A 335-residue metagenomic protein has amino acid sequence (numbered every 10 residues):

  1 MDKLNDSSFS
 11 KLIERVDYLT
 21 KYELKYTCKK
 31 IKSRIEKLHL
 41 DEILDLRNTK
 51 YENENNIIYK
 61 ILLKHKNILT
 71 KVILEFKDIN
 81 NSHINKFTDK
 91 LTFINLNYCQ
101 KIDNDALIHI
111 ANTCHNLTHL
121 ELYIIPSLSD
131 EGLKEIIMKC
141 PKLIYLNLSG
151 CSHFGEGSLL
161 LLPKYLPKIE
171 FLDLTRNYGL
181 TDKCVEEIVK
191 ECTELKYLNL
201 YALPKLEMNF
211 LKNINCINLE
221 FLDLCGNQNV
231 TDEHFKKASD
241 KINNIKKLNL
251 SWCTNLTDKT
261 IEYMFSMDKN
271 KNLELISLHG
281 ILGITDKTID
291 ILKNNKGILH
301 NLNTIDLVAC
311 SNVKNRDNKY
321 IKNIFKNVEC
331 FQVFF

Functional and structural regions predicted by a protein language model:
M1-A111, N116-H119, S129, L133-I137 (+7 more regions): N-terminal adaptor-interaction module of cullin-RING ubiquitin ligase components
E14, S266, N294: Phosphate-coordinating loops and pocket residues in cytosolic domains that bind phosphorylated ligands
K29, N67, D89, Q100 (+17 more regions): Inter-repeat linker/turn residues at the boundaries of leucine-rich repeats
L44, V72-L74, T92-N97, L117-Y123 (+8 more regions): Conserved hydrophobic beta-strand positions in leucine-rich repeat
K50-I58, F76-I84, Q100-I108, P126-K134 (+7 more regions): Short, solvent-exposed loop/turn at the beta-strand->alpha-helix junction within individual leucine-rich repeat
L174-G283: Eukaryotic tandem repeat interaction scaffolds
I289, K293, K322-F325: Residue-level detector of alpha-helical secondary structure
L299-F335: Leucine-rich solenoid repeat scaffolds
